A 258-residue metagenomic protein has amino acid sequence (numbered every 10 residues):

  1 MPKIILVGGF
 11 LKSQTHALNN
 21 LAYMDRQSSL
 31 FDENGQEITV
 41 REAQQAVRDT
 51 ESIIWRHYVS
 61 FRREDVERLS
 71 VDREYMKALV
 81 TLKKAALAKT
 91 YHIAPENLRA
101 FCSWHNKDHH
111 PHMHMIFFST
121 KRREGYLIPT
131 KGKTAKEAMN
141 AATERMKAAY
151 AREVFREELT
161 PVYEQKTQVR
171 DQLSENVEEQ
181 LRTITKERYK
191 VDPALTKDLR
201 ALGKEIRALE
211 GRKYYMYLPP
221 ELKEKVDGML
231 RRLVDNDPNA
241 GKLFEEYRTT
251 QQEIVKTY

Functional and structural regions predicted by a protein language model:
M1-Y258: N-terminal nicking endonuclease/strand-transfer module with a His-rich metal-binding environment and a catalytic Tyr
